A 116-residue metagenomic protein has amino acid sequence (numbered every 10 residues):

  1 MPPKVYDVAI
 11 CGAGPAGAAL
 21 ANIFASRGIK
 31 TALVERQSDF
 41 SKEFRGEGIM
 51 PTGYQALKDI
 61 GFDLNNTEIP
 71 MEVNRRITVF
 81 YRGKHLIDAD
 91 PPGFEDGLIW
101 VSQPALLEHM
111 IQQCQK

Functional and structural regions predicted by a protein language model:
P2-G14: Beta1/beta-strand and adjacent pyrophosphate-binding region of the FAD-binding site in flavoprotein oxidoreductases
P2-V5, Q55, D59-K116: Conserved N-terminal helical subregion
A9-C11, A25-R45: Glycine-rich FAD pyrophosphate-binding loop
G17-A18: N-terminal Rossmann-fold NAD(P) dinucleotide-binding loop
R27-V34, T52, R82-D88: Short amphipathic alpha-helical segments, especially helix-boundary/capping motifs
S38-K58: Conserved N-terminal glycine-rich FAD pyrophosphate-binding loop of Rossmann-like flavoproteins
